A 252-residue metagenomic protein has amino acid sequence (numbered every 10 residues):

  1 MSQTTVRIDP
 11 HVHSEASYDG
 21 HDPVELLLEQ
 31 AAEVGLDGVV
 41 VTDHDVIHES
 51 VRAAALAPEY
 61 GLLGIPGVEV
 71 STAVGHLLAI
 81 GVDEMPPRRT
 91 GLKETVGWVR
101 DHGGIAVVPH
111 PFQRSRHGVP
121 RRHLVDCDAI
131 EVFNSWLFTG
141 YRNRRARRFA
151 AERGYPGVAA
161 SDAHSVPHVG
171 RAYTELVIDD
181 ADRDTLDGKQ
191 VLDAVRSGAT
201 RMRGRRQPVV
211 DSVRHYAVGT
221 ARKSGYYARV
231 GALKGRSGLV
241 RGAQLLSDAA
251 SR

Functional and structural regions predicted by a protein language model:
M1-V74, V96: An N-terminally biased module of ancient metal coordination in phosphate/nucleic-acid-related enzymes
S2-V6, P10, S14-S17, V24 (+4 more regions): Charged catalytic cores and adjacent phosphate/nucleic-acid-binding surfaces used for phosphate/nucleic-acid chemistry
A32, V51-A54, P58, K93-V107 (+1 more regions): Surface-exposed amphipathic alpha-helices with a cationic face
V40-D43, V107-V108, E131: Conserved beta-strand positions in the central sheet of alpha/beta enzyme cores
E59-G61, I65, D101, L124-V125 (+1 more regions): Short, well-ordered coil/turn elements that cap or connect secondary structure elements
G67, P109, A160-S161: Generic beta-sheet signal
R88, L92-K93, H110-F112: A broadly used, surface-exposed interaction patch
